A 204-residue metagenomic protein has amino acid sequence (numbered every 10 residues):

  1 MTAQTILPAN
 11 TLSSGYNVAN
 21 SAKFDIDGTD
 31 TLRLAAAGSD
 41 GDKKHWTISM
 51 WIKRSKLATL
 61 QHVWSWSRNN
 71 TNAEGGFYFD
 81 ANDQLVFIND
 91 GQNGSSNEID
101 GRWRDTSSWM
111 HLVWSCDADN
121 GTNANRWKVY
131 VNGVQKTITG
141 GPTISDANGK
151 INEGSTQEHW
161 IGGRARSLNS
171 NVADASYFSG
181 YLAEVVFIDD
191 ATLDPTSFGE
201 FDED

Functional and structural regions predicted by a protein language model:
T2-L193, E200-D204: Extracellular glycan-associated modules
